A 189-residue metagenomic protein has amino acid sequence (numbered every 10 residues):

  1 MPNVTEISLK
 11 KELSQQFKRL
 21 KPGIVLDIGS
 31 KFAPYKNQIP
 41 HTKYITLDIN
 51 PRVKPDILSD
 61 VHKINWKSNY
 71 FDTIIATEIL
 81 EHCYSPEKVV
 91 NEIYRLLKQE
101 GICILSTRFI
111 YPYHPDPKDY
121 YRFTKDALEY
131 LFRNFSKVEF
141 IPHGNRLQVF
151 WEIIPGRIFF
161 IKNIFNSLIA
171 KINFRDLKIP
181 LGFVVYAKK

Functional and structural regions predicted by a protein language model:
M1-K18: Class I SAM-dependent methyltransferase Rossmann-like catalytic core, especially the SAM/SAH-binding loop
N3, Y84-E92, I102-K189: S-adenosyl-L-methionine-dependent methyltransferase catalytic module, highlighting the catalytic core
Q15-F17, K21-H114, T124-E129, V185-A187: Conserved SAM-binding loop
